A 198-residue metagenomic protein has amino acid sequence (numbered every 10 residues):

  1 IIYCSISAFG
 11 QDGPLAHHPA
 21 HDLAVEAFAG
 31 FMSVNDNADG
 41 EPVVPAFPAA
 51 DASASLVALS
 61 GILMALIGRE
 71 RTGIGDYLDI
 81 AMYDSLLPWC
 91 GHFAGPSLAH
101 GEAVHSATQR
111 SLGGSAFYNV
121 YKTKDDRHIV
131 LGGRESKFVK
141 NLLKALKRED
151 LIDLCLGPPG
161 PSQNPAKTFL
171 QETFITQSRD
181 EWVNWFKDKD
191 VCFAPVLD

Functional and structural regions predicted by a protein language model:
I1-G133: Active-site-adjacent "lid/gating" segments in soluble enzymes
F117-P195: Aromatic-enriched alpha-helical interface/lid elements that frame and gate functional surfaces
